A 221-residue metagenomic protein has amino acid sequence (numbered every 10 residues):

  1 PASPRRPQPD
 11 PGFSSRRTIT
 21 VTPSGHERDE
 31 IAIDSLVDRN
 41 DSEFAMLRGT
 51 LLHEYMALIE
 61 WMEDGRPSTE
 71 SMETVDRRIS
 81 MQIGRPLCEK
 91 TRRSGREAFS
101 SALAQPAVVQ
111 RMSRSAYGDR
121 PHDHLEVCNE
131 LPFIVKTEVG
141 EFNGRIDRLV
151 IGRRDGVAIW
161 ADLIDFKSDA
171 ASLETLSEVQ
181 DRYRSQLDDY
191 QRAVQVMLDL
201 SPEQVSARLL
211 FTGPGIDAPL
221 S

Functional and structural regions predicted by a protein language model:
P1-R48, T69: Conserved ATP-driven helicase/translocase motor core recognized via long, highly charged RecA-like/P-loop NTPase domain
V21-E30, M46-L52, F133-D188, R192-V194: Non-catalytic protein-protein interaction segments used by genome-maintenance enzymes to assemble and couple activities
I31-E138, L220: A non-catalytic, helix-rich entry segment at domain boundaries
P67-S71, R145, I164-D165, L176-V179 (+2 more regions): Composition- and surface-driven signal marking solvent-exposed, interaction-prone regions in large proteins
P121-D123, V157-A158, D199-Q204: Short helix-terminating capping/connector loops at secondary-structure junctions
L125-V127, G140-G144, E203-V205: Residues at beta-strand starts and edge strands
D199-S221: Substrate-binding beta-hairpin/strand module that engages nucleic acids
